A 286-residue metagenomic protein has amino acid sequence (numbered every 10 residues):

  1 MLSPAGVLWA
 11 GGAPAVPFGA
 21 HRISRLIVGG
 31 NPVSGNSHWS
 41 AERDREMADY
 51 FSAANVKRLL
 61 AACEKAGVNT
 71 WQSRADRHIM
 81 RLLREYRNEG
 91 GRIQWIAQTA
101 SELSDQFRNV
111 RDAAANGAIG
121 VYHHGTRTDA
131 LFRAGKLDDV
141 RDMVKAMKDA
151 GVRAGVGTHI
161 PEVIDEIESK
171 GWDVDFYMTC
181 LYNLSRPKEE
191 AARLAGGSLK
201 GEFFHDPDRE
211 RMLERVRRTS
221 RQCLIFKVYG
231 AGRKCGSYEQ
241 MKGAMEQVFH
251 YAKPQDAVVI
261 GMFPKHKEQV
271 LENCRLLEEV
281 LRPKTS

Functional and structural regions predicted by a protein language model:
M1-G11: N-terminal export signals
P17-S24, N55-L60, E89, E210-S286: Structured C-terminal cap/extension of enzyme domains
L26-V28, C63, A154, C223: Conserved, mostly hydrophobic/aromatic
D49-K57, I79-S101, D139-V152, F204-I225 (+1 more regions): Alpha-helix-loop-beta-strand connector modules within alpha/beta enzyme cores
A53-R77, A115-V121: Catalytic domains of carbohydrate-active enzymes, especially glycoside hydrolases
A75-E89, L103-F107, R127-M143, P161-D165 (+2 more regions): Active-site-adjacent beta->alpha loops and helix N-cap segments on the catalytic face of soluble alpha/beta enzymes
N88-R92, A115-G120, K148-A150, S169-M178 (+2 more regions): Glycine-enriched alpha-helix->loop->beta-strand junction motifs that scaffold or abut catalytic
E168-G196, F203: Histidine/lysine/aspartate-rich catalytic loop segments that bind and position anionic ligands
